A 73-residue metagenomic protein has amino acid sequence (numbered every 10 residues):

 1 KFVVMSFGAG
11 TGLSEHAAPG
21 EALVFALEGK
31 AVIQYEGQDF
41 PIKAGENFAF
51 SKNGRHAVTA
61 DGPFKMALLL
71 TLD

Functional and structural regions predicted by a protein language model:
K1-T11, L69, D73: A short glycine-rich, His/Asp/Glu-containing loop-to-beta-strand
V4-M5, G12-A18, T59-A60: Short histidine-centered beta-strand/loop micro-motifs that create catalytic or ligand/metal-coordination sites
S6-G8, A18-I33: Short, conserved beta-strand element in jelly-roll/cupin
L27-E28, K43-A44, G62: A cytosolic small-molecule/anion-sensing beta-strand core signal
K30-V32, D39, R55, K65: Structural motif
G37-N53: Short acidic-glycine-tyrosine-enriched beta hairpin
K52-D73: Ligand-binding loop in jelly-roll beta-barrel domains
